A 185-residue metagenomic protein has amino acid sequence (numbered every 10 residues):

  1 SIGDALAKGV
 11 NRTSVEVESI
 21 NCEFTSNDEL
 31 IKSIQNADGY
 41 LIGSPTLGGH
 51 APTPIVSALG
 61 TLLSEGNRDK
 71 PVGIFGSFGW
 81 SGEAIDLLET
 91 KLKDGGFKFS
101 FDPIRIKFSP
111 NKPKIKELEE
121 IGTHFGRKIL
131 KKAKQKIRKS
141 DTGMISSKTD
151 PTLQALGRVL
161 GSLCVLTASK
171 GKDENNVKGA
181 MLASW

Functional and structural regions predicted by a protein language model:
S1-C22, L30-G143: FMN-binding flavodoxin-like domain, especially the glycine-rich phosphate-binding loop
C22-T25, P45-T46, S169, A183-W185: Histidine- and/or cysteine-centered catalytic micro-motif in compact active-site loops
S26, S81, K172: Flexible, glycine-rich phosphate/dinucleotide-binding loops and adjacent beta-alpha linkers at cofactor/substrate
D28-L30, T152-L153: Generic recognition of flexible, low-complexity loop/linker segments
S140-W185: N-terminal structural module
